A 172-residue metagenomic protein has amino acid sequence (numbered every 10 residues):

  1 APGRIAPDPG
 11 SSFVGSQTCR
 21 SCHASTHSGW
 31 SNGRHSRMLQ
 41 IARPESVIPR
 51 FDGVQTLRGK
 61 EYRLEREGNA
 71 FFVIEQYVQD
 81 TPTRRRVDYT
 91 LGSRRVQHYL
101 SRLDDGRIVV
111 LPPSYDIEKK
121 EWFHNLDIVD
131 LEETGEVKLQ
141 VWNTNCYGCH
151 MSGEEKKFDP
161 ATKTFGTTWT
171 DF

Functional and structural regions predicted by a protein language model:
A1-I5, K120-W122: Post-cleavage N-terminal segment of exported redox proteins
I5-S21, S31-S46, E132-N143, D159-F172: Flexible gly/pro/ser-rich segments immediately N-terminal to CXXCH heme-c attachment motifs in exported/periplasmic
G15, R37-I41, G53, S93 (+2 more regions): Generic structural "secondary-structure junction" signal
S25-T26, S152: Cys/His-rich metal-chelating microdomains
S46-E67: Short Fe-S-cluster ligation motifs
Y62, R66-F172: Extended surface/linker regions that mediate inter-domain or inter-protein docking in multi-component redox
